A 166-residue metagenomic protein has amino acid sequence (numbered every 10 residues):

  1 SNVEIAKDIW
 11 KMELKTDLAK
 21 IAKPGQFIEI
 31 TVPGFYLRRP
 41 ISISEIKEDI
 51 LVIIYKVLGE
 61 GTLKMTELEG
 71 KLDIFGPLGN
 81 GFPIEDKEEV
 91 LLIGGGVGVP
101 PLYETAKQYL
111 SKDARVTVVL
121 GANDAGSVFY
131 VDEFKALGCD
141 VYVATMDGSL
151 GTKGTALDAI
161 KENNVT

Functional and structural regions predicted by a protein language model:
S1-L68: Ferredoxin-reductase
L63-T166: FNR/FR-type flavoprotein reductase catalytic core
